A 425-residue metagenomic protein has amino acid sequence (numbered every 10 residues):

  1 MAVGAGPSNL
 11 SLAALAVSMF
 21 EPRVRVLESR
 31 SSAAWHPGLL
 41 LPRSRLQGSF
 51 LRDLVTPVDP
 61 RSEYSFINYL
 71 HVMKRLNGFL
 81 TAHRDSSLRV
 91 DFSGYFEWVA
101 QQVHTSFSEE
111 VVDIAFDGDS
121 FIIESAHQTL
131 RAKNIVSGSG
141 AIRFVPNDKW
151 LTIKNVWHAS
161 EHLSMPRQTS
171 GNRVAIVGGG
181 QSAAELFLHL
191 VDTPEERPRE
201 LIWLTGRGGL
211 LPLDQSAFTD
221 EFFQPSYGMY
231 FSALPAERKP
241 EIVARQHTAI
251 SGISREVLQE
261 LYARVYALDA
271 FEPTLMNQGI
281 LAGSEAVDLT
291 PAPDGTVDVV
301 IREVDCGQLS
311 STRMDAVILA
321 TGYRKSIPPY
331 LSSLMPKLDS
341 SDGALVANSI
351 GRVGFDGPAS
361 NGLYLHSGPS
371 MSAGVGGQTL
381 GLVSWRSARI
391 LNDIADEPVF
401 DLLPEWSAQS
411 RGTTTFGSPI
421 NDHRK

Functional and structural regions predicted by a protein language model:
M1-S31, W35, F79-Q181, E185-K425: Flavin (primarily FAD) cofactor-binding/catalytic cores of flavoenzymes
H36-L51, F222-F223, I253: Glycine-rich phosphate-binding loop and adjoining beta1-alpha1-beta2 segment of Rossmann-like nucleotide-binding folds
D53-P57, C306: Short amphipathic alpha-helices and their capping/turn segments at secondary-structure boundaries
P57-V90: A conserved beta-strand/loop capping segment in the N-terminal third of enzymes that catalyze redox or closely related
